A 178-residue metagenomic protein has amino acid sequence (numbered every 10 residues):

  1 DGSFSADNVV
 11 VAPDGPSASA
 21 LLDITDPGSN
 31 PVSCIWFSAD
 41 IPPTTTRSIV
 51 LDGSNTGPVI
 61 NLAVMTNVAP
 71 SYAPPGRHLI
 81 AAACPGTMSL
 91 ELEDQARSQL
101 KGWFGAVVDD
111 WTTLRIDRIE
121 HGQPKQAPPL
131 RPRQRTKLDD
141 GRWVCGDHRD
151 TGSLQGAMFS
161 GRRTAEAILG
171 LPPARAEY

Functional and structural regions predicted by a protein language model:
D1-R97, G102-F104: Mid-domain catalytic core of redox enzymes that form a hydrophobic substrate pocket/lid adjacent to a catalytic redox
P70-Y178: Conserved flavin/dinucleotide-binding core of flavoenzymes
